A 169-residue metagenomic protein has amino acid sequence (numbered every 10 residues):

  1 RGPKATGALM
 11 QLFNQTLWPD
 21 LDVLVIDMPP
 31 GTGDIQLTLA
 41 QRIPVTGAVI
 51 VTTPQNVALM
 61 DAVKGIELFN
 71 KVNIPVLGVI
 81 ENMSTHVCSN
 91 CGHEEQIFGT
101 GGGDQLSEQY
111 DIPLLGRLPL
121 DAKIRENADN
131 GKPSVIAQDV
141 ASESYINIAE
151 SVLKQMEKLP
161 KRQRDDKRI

Functional and structural regions predicted by a protein language model:
R1-V25, P30-T32, T38, I146-K167: Flexible phosphate-sensing "switch/lid" loops adjacent to ATP/NTP-binding sites across phosphate-transfer
G2, A58, A141: Short, conserved glycine- and acidic-residue-centered signature motifs in active-site or ligand-binding loops
A8, D61, V140, S144: Charged catalytic carboxylate motif
Q11, Q15, D22-N127: Conserved catalytic-core segment of NTP-binding enzymes
Q96-A122, Q138-I169: C-terminal accessory "lid"/substrate-recognition subdomains
A128-A141: C-terminal boundary of histidine-terminating zinc-finger modules
